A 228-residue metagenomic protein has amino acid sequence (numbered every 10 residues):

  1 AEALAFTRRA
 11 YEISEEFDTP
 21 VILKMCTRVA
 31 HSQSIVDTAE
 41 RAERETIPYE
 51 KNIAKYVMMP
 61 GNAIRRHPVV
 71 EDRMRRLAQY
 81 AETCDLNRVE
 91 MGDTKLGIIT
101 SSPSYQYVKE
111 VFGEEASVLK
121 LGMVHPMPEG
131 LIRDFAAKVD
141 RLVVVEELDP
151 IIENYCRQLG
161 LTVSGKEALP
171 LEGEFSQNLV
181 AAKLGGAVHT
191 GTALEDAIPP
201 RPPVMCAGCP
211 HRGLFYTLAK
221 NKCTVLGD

Functional and structural regions predicted by a protein language model:
E2-M205, P210-L214, A219-C223: Flexible, low-complexity linker and terminal segments
L226-D228: Short, intrinsically disordered, charge-balanced linker/junction segments flanking boundaries in proteins
